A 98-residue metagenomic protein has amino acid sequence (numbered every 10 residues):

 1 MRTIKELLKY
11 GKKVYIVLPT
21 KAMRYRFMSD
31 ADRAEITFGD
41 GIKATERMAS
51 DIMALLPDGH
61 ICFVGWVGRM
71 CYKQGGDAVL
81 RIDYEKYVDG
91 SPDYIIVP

Functional and structural regions predicted by a protein language model:
M1-P98: Structural boundary micro-motifs
